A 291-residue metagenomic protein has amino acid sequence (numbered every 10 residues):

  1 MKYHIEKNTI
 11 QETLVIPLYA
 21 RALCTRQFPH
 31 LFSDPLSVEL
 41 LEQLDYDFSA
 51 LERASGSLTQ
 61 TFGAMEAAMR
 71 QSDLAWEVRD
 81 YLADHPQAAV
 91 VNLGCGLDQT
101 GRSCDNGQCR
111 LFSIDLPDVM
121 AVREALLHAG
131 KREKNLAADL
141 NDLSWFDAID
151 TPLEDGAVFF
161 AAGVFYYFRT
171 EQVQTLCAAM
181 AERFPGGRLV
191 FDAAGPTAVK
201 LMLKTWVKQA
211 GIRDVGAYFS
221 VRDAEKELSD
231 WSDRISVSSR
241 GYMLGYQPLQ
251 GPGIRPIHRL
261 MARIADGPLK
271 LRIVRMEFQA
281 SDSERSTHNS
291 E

Functional and structural regions predicted by a protein language model:
M1-V91, C95-A138, L153: Rossmann-like AdoMet
S144-E154: Short amphipathic alpha-helix with an adjacent loop that forms part of the alpha/beta core around
V158, M180-P196: Conserved beta-strand signature within the Rossmann-like core of class I S-adenosyl-L-methionine
Y167-M180: A short, conserved alpha-helix within the catalytic core of class I
K200-V215: Short, glycine-/aromatic-enriched active-site segment of Class I SAM-dependent methyltransferases
V215-Y242: Short alpha-helix
S232-L260: Conserved catalytic loop of SAM-dependent methyltransferase domains
P252-D282: Core SAM-dependent methyltransferase catalytic element
